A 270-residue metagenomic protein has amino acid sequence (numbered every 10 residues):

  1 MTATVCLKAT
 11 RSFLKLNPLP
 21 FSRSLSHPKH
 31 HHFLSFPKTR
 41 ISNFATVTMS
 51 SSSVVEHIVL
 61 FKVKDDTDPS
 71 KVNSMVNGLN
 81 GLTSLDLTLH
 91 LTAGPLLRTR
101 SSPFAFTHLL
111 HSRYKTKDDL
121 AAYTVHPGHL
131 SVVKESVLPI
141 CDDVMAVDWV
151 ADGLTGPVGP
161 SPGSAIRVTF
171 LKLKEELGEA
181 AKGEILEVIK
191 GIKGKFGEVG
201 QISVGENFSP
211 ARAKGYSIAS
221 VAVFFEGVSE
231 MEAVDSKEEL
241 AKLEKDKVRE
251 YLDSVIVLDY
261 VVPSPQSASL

Functional and structural regions predicted by a protein language model:
T2-H111, K115-V125, P139-L270: Short S/T/G/P-rich N-terminal loop/turn motif that feeds into the first structured element of a domain
V125-H129, V133: A short mixed-secondary-structure module that forms the rim of ligand-binding clefts
